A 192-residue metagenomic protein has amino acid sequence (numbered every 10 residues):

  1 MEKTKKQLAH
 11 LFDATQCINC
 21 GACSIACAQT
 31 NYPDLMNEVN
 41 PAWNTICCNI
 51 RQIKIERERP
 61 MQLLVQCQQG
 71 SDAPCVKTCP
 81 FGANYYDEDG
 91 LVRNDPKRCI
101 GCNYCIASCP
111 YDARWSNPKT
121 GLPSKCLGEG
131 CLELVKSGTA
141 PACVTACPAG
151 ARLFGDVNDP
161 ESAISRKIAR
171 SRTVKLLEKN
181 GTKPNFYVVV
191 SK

Functional and structural regions predicted by a protein language model:
M1-K192: Non-ligating segments of multi-cofactor redox enzymes
